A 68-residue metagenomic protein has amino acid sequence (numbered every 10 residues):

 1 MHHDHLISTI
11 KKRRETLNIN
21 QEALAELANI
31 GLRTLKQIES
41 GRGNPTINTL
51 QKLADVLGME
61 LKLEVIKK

Functional and structural regions predicted by a protein language model:
M1-H5: A detector for short, charged/polar N-terminal pre-domain segments
S8-A23: Short basic helix-loop element that most often maps to the first helix and adjoining turn of HTH DNA-binding modules
I10, L24-A25, L35-I38: Conserved hydrophobic/aromatic packing and binding residues within compact polymer-binding modules
E15, E26, D55: Alpha-helical residues within the helix-turn-helix
N29-G43: Recognition helix of helix-turn-helix/homeodomain-like DNA-binding domains that insert into the DNA major groove
N48-K62: DNA major-groove recognition helix of helix-turn-helix/homeodomain DNA-binding modules
